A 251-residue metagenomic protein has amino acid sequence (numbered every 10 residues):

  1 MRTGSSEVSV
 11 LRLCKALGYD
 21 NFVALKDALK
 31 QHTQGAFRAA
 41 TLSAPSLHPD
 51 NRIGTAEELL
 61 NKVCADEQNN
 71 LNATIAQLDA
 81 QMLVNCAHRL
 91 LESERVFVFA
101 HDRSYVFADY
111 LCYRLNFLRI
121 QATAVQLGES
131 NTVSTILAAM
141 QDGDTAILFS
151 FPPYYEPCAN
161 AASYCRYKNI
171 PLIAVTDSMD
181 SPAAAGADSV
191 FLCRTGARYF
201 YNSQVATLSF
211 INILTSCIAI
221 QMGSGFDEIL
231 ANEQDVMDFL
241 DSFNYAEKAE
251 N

Functional and structural regions predicted by a protein language model:
M1, D27, A65, N69 (+7 more regions): Replace "anionic and nucleotidyl ligands
M1-Q81: HTH-adjacent hinge/linker in prokaryotic transcriptional regulators
T3, F22, A56-L60, C64 (+6 more regions): Generic structural signal for well-ordered, non-membrane alpha-helical segments in soluble metabolic enzymes
R38-L42, Q77-A108: A short, flexible N-terminal coil/short beta segment enriched in small residues
E58, Q81-C86, N131-I136: Short, charged beta->alpha transition segments
L91-S209, I213-M222: Glycine-rich phosphate-binding loops that contact phosphosugars or nucleotide phosphates
S224-N251: A short, charged, Gly/Pro-tolerant segment at domain boundaries
